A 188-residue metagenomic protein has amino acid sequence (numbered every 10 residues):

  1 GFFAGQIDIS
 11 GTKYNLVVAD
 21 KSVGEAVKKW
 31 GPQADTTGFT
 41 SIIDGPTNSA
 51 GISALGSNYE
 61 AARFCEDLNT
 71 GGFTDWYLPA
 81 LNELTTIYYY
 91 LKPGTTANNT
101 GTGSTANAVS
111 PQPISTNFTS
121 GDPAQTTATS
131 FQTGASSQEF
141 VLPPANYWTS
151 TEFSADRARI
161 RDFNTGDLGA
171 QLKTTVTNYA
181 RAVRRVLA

Functional and structural regions predicted by a protein language model:
G1-F73, Y90-P93, N164-A188: Short, compositionally biased
A62-D75, L81-N164: An exposed tryptophan-centered "aromatic clamp" motif
